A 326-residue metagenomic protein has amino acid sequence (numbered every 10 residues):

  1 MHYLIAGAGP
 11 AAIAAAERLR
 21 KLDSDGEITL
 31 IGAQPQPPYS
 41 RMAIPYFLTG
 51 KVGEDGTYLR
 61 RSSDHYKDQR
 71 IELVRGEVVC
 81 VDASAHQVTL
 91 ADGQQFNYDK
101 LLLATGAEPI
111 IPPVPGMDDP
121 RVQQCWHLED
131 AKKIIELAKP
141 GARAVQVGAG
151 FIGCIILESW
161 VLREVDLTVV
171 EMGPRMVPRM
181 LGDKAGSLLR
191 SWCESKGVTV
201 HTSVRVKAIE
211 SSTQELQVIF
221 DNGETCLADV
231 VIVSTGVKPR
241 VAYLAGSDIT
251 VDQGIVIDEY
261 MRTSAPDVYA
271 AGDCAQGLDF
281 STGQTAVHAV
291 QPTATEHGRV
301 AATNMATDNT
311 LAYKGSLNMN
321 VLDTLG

Functional and structural regions predicted by a protein language model:
M1-A33, T235, A294-G326: Rossmann-like nucleotide/phosphate-binding core characteristic of flavoprotein oxidoreductases
M1-I71, S159-M180: Beta1-alpha1 glycine-rich phosphate/pyrophosphate-binding loop at the start of Rossmann-like nucleotide-binding domains
G9-P10, P35, A107-P109, E129 (+3 more regions): Residue-level detector of alpha-helix initiation sites
K67-D82, E194-V206: A conserved beta-strand/loop element that lines the FAD pocket in flavoprotein oxidoreductases
V81-F96, E210-T225: Conserved beta-strand-loop-beta-strand element in the redox core of flavoprotein oxidoreductases
T105-R163: Glycine-rich dinucleotide-binding loop and its adjacent helix/turn
D118-G141, T213, Q217, E224-T303: FAD-site-proximal beta/loop scaffold in flavoenzymes
K132, R143-V145, F151-A208, T293 (+1 more regions): Rossmann-like dinucleotide-binding cores of NAD(P)H-dependent redox enzymes
